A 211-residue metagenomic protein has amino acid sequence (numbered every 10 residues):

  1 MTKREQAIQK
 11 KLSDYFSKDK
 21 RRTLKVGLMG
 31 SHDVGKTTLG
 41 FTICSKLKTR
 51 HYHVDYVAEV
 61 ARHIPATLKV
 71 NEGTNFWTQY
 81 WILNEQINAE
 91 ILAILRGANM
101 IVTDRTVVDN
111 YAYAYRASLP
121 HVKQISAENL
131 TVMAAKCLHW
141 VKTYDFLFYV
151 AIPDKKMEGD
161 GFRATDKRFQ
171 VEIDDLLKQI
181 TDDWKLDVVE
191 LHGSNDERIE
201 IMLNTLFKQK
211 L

Functional and structural regions predicted by a protein language model:
M1-K25: Extreme N-terminal, non-catalytic leader segments that precede Walker-type/kinase nucleotide-binding cores
L28: Hydrophobic anchor at the beta1->P-loop junction of P-loop NTPases
D33: Walker A (P-loop) phosphate-binding loop of P-loop NTPases
K36: Conserved lysine of the Walker
S45-E85: Conserved substrate/cofactor phosphate-moiety recognition/catalytic segment in nucleotide-dependent phosphotransferases
K69-A117, H121: Conserved nucleotide-sensing/catalytic segment adjacent to the nucleotide-binding pocket in NTP-handling enzymes
S118-D196, I201: A glycine- and Lys/Arg-enriched "phosphate-lid" helix/loop adjacent to the NTP-binding pocket of small-molecule kinases
